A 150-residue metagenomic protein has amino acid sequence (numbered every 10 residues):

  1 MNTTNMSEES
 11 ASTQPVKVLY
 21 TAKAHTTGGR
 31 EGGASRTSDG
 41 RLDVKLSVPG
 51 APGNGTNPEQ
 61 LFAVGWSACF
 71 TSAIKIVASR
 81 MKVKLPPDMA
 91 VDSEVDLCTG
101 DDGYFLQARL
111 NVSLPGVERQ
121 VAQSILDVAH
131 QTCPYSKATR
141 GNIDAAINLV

Functional and structural regions predicted by a protein language model:
N2-V64, T71-V150: Extended beta-strand/beta-hairpin segments
